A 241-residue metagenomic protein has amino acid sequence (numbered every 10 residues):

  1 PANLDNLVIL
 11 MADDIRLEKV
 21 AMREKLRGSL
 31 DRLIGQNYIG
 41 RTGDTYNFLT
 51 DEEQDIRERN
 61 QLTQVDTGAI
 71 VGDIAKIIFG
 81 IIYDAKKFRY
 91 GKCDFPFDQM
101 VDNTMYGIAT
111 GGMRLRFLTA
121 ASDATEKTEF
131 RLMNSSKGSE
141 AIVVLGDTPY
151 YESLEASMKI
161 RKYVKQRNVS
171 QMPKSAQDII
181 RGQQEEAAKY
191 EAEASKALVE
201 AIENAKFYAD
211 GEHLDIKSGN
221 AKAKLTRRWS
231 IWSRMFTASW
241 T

Functional and structural regions predicted by a protein language model:
P1-T241: Extended alpha-helical scaffold and adjacent linker segments that couple domains and build interaction/assembly
